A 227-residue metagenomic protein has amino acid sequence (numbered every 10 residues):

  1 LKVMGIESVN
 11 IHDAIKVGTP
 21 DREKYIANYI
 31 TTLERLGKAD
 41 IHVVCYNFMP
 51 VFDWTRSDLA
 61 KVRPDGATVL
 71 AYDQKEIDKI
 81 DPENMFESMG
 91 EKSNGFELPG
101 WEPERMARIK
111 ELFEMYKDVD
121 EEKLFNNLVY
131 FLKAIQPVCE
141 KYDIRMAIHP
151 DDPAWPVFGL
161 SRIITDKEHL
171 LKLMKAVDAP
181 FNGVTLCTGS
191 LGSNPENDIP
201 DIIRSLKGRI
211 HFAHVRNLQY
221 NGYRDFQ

Functional and structural regions predicted by a protein language model:
L1-N126, E140-K141: Structural motif corresponding to the early beta-alpha repeats
D78-Q227: Acidic/histidine-rich catalytic cores of soluble enzymes
